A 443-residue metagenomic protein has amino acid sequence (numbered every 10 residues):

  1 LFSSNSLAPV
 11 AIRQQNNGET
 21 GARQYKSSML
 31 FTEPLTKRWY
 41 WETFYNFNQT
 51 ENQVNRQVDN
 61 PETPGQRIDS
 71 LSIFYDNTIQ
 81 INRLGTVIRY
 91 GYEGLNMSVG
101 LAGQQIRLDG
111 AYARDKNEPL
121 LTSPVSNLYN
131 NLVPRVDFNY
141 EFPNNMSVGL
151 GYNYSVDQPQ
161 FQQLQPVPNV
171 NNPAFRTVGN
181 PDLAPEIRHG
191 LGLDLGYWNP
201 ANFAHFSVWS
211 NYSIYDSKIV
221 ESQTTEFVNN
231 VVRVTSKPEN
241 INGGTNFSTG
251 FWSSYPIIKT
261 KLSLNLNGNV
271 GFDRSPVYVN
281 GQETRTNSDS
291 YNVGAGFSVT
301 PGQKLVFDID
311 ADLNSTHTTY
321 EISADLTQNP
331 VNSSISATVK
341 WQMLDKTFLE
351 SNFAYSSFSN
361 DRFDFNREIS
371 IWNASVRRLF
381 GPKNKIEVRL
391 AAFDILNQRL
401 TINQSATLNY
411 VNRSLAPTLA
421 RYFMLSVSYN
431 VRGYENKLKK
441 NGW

Functional and structural regions predicted by a protein language model:
L1-W443: Primarily recognizes Gram-negative and organellar outer-membrane beta-barrels
